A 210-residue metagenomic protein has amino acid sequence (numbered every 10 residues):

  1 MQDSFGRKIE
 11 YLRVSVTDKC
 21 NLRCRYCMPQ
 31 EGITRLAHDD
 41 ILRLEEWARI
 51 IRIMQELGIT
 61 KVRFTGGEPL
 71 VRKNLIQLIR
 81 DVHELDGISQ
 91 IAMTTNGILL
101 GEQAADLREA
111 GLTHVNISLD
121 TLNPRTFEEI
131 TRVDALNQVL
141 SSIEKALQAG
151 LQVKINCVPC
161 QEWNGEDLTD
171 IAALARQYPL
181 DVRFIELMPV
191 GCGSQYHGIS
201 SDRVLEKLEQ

Functional and structural regions predicted by a protein language model:
S4-L44: Canonical Radical SAM [4Fe-4S] cluster-binding loop centered on the CxxxCxxC motif and its immediate flanking residues
C20, A92, Q195: Functionally engaged cysteine thiol sites
N21, G87, R132, E209-Q210: Residue-level recognition of short, structured coil/turn motifs that connect secondary structure elements
G32-A37, N123-I130, V190-Q195: A short acidic, helix-capping loop that chelates divalent metal ions and anchors anionic groups
I41-R63, V71-D181, I185: Radical SAM/AdoMet-radical enzyme domain recognition
E68: Conserved G/P- and acidic residue-centered "switch" motifs that form tight phosphate/ATP-binding loops in soluble
G165-L168, L174-Q177, D181-Q210: A C-terminal junction/extension of Radical SAM enzymes
